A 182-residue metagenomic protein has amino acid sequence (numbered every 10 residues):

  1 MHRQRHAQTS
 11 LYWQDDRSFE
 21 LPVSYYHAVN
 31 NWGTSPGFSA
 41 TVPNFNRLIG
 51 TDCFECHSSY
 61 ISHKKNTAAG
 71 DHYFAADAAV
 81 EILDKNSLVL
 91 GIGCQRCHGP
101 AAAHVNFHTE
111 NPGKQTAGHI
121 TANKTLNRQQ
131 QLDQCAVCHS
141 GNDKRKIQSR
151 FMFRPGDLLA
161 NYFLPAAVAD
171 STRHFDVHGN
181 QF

Functional and structural regions predicted by a protein language model:
M1-A40, L48, E55: A cross-kingdom signal targeting lumenal/periplasmic-facing segments of multi-pass membrane and secretory-pathway
M1-R3, T9-Q14, S35-G37, S62-F182: Primarily the internal scaffold of c-type cytochrome electron-transfer domains, especially repeated/multiheme c-type
Y25-H27, H57, H98, H139: Short, flexible loop/turn elements at secondary-structure junctions
S39-I49, S87-L90: Membrane-entry segments of alpha-helical transmembrane domains in multi-pass membrane proteins
L48-G50, F54-K64: C-terminal substrate/ligand-recognition segments
